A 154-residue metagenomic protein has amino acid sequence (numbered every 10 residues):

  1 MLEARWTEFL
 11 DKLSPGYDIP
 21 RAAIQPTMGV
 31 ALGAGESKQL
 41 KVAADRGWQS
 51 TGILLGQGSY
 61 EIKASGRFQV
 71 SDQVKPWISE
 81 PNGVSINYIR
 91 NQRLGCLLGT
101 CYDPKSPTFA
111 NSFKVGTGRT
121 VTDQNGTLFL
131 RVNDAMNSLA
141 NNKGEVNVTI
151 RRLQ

Functional and structural regions predicted by a protein language model:
M1-G52: Beta/coil-rich, acidic/histidine-enriched accessory regions frequently appended to metallopeptidases
A34, L54-G58, T122-Q124, A140-N142: Solvent-exposed loop and beta-edge segments used for protein-protein assembly and interaction
D45-S50, P107-T122: Short, solvent-exposed S/T- and G/P-enriched segments that are highly enriched in secreted/extracellular and lumenal
G47-E80, Y88-R90: Beta-rich globular "head" domains
Q57-I62, T122-D134: Noncatalytic modules at the cell exterior or secretory-pathway interfaces, chiefly beta-strand-rich lectin/adhesion
A64-F68, V132-M136, R152: A mature extracytoplasmic/lumenal domain signature
V70-V115: Surface-exposed beta-strand/loop patches in noncatalytic accessory domains and peripheral targeting/linker segments
N137-I150: Edge beta-strands of jelly-roll/beta-sandwich modules across compartments, strongly enriched in secreted/luminal
